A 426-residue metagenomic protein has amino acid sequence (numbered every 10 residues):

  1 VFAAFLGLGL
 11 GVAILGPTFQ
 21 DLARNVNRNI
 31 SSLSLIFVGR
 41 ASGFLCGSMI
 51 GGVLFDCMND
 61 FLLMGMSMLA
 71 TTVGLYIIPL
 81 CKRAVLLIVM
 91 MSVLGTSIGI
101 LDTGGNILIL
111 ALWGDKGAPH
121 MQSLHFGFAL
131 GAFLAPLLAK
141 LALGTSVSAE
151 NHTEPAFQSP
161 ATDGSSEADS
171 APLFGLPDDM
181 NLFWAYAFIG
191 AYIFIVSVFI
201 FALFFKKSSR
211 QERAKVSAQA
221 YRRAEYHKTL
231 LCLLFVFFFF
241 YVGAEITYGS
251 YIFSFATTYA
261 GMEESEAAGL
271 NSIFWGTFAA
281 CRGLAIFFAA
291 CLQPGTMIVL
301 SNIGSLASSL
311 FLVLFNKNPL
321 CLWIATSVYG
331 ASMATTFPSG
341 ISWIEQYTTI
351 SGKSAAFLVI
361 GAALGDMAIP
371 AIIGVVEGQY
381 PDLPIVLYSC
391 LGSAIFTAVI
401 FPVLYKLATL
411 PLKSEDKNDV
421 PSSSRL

Functional and structural regions predicted by a protein language model:
V12-F19, A135, A224-S272, A280: Extracytoplasmic gate region of multi-pass secondary transporters
N27, N59, L80-V85, G114 (+3 more regions): Helix-breaking motifs and short loop linkers at transmembrane-helix boundaries and internal kinks in secondary membrane
L35-V53, S272-L284: Central cavity-lining transmembrane alpha-helices of secondary-active solute carriers, predominantly the Major
C46-V85: Conserved MFS/SLC helix-loop-helix module at the cytosolic interface between two early adjacent transmembrane helices
G47-D60, L143, C281-P294, E377-G378: Helix-to-loop junctions at the C-terminal end of transmembrane segments in multipass secondary transporters
L69-K82, G304-K317, P402: C-terminal ends and interior cores of transmembrane alpha-helices in multi-pass membrane transporters/permeases
I100-G114, M333-T349, F357: Intracellular juxtamembrane helix-capping segments at the cytosolic ends of symmetry-related transmembrane helices
L292-G340: C-terminal transmembrane helical hairpin of 12-TM major facilitator-type secondary transporters
